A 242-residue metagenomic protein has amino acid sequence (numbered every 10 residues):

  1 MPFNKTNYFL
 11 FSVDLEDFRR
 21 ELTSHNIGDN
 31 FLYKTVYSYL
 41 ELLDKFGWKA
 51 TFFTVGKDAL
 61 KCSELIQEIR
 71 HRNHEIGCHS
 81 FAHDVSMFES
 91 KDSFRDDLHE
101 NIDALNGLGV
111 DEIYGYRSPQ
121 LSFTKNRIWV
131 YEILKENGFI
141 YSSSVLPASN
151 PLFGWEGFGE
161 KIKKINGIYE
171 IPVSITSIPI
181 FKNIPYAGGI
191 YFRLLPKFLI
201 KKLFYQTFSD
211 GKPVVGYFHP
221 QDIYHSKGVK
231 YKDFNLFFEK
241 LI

Functional and structural regions predicted by a protein language model:
M1-G115, Q120-P179, P196-I242: Catalytic alpha-helical scaffold of carbohydrate-active enzymes acting on polysaccharides/glycoconjugates
N183-L194: Surface-exposed cleft-lining segments at the edges of enzyme active sites
